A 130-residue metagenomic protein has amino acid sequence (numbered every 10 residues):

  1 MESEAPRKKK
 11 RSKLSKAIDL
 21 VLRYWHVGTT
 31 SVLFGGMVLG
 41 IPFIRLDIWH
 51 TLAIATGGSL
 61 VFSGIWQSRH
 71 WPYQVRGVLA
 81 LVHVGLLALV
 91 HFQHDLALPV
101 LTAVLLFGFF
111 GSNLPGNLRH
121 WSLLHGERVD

Functional and structural regions predicted by a protein language model:
M1-D130: Membrane-embedded alpha-helical bundles that constitute the cytochrome b-like, heme-associated redox core of multi-pass
